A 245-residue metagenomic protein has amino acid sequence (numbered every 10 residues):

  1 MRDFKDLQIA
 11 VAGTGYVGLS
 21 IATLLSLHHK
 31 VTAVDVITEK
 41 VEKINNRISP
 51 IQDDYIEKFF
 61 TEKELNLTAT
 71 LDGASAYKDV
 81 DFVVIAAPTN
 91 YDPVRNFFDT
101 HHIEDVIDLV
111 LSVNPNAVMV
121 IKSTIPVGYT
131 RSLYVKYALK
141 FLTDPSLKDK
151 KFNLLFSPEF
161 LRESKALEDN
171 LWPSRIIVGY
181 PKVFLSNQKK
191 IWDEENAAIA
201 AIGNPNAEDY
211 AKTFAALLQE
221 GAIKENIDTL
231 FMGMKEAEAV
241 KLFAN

Functional and structural regions predicted by a protein language model:
M1-N245: Structural/interface elements that position substrates and couple domains in central-metabolism enzymes
